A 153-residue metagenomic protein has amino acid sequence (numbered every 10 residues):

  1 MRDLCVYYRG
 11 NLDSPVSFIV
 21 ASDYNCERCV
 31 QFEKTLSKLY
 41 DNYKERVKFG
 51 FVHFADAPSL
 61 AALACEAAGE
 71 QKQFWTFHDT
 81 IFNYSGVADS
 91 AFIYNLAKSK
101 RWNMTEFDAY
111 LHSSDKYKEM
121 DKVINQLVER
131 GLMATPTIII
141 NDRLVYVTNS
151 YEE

Functional and structural regions predicted by a protein language model:
M1-V16, D41: A short beta-strand-turn-helix
R2-D3, D89, E152: Alpha-helix initiation/capping motif
Y8-L12, A64, V147: Glycine-centered flexibility motif
N11-D13, P58, P136, N149: Solvent-exposed, flexible loop/coil residues
S14-K98, N103, R130: Structural alpha/beta surface segment adjacent to cysteine/selenocysteine redox centers across thiol/disulfide enzymes
R28, K34, Y40, Y94-E153: C-terminal cap of thioredoxin/glutaredoxin-like
